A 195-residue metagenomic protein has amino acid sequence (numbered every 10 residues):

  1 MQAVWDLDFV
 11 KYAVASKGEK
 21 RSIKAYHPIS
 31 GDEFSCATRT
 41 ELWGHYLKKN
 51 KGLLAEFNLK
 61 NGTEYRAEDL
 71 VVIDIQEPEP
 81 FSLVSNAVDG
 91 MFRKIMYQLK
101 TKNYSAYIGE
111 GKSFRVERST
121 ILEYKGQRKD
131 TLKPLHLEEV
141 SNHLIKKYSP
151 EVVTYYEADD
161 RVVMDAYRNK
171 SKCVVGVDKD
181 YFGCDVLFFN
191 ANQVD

Functional and structural regions predicted by a protein language model:
Q2-R168, L187-F189: Noncatalytic, basic helical substrate-engagement surface that gates or grips nucleic-acid strands
D165-A166, K170-D195: Long, highly charged, low-complexity intrinsically disordered interaction regions that mediate electrostatic DNA/RNA
